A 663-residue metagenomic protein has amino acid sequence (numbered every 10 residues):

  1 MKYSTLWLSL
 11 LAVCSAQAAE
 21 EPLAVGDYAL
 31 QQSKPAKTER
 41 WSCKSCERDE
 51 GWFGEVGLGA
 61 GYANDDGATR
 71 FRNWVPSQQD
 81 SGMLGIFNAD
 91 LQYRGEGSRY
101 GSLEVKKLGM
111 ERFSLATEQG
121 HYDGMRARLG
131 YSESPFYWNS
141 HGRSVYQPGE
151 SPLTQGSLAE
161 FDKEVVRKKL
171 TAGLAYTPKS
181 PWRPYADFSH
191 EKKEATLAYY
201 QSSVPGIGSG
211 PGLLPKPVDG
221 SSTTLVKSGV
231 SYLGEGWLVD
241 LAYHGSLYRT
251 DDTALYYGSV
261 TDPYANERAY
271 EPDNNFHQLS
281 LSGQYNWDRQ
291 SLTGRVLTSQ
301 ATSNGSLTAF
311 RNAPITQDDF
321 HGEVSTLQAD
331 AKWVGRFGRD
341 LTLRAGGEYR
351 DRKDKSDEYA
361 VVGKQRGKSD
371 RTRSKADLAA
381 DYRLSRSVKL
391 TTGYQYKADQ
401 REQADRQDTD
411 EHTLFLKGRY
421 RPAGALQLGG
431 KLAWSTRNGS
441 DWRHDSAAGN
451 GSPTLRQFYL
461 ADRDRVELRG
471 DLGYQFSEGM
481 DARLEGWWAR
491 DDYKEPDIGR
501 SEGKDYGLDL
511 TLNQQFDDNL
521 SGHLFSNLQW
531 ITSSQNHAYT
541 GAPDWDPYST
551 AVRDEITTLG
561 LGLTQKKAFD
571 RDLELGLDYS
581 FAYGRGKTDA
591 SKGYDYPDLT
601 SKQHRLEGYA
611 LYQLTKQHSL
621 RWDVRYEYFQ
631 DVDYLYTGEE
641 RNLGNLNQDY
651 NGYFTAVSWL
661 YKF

Functional and structural regions predicted by a protein language model:
M1-A19: Gram-negative bacterial Sec-dependent N-terminal signal peptides
A19-R48, W52, G61-F663: Gram-negative and organellar
